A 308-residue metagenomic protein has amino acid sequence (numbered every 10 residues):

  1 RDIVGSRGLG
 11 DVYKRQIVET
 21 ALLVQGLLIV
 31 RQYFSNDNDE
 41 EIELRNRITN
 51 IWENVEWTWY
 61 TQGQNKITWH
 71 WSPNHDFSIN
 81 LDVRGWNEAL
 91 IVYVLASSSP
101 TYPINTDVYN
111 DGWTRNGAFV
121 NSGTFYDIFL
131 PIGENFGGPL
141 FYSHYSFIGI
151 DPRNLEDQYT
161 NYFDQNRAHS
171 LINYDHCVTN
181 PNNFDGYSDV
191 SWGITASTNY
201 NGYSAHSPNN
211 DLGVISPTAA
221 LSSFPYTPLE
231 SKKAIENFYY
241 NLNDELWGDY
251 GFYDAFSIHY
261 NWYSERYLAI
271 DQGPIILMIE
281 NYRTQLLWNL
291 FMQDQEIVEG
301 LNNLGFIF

Functional and structural regions predicted by a protein language model:
D2-Y13: Single conserved hydrophobic/aromatic residue that forms the stacking wall/gate of nucleotide- or nucleobase-binding
K14, A21: Mobile, glycine-rich extracellular loop/lid and propeptide segments that shape or gate substrate/ligand access
V24, R45-E56, N166-R167, L171 (+2 more regions): Hydrophobic core segments within long, regular secondary-structure runs in both alpha- and beta-rich folds
L28, Q32-S35, E53, W57-Y60 (+3 more regions): Sec-exported extracytoplasmic/periplasmic mature domains
V30-N46: Inter-helical turn/loop segments and adjacent helix faces that build the functional surface of alpha-helical bundle
R45-V83: Gly/Pro-rich turn-and-neighbor structural signature
N46-R47, W262-I270, N281-F308: Compact disulfide-stabilized, cysteine-rich extracellular microdomains and processed peptide cores in secreted proteins
I79-Y282, L286: Long, repeat-rich segments with strong aromatic
